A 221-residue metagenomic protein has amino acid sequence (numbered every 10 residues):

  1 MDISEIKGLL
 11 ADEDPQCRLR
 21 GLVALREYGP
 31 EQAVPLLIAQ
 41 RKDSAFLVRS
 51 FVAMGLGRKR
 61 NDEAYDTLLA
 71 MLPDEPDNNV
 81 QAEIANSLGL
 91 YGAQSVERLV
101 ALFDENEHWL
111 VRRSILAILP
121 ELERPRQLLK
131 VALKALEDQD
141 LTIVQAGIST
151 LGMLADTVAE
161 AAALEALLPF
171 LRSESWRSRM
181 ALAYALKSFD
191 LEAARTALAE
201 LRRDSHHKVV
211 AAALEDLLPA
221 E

Functional and structural regions predicted by a protein language model:
M1-L9, P30-K42, N61-D74, A93-E105 (+3 more regions): Amphipathic alpha-helical scaffolding segments comprising HEAT/armadillo-like alpha-solenoid repeats
E5-Y28: Alpha-helical segment of the N-proximal tetratricopeptide repeat
E13-D14, S44-A45, P76-D77, E107-H108 (+3 more regions): Short inter-helical turns and helix N-cap capping residues of alpha-solenoid HEAT/ARM repeat scaffolds
R18-A24, F46-R58, E83-N86: Non-membrane alpha-helical segments in proteins
A199-E221: Eukaryotic acidic, Ser/Thr-rich intrinsically disordered low-complexity regions
